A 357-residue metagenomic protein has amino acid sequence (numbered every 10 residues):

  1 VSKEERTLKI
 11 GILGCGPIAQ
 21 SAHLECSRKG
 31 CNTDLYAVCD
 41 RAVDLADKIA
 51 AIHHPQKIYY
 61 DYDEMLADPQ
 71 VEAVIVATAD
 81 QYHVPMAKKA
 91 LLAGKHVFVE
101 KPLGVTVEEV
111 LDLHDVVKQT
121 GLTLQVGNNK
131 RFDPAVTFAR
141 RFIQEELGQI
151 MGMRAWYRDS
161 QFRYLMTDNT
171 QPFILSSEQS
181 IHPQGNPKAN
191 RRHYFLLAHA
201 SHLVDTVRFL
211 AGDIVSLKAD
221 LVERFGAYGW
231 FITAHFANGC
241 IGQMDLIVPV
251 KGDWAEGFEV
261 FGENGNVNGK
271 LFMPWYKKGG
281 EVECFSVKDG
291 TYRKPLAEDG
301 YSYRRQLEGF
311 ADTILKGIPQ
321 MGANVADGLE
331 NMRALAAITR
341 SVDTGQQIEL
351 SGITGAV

Functional and structural regions predicted by a protein language model:
V1-H53: N-terminal Rossmann-like dinucleotide-binding module
V1-T7, A73-I75, D312-V357: C-terminal helix-rich "cap/oligomerization" subdomain common to oxidoreductases
H53-V116: Beta-loop-alpha module in the N-terminal Rossmann-like domain of NAD(P)-dependent dehydrogenases, especially those
V76, V99-E100, L124-V126, M244 (+1 more regions): Hydrophobic residues in well-ordered beta-strands that form the structural core
D112-K130, Q149-M153: Rossmann-fold dehydrogenase core element
N129, T170-Q184, G257-A326, I348 (+1 more regions): C-terminal glycine/acidic-rich active-site capping loop/insertion
D133-L217, G345: Predominantly a Rossmann-like dinucleotide-binding segment in NAD(P)-dependent oxidoreductases
G152, R192, A198-W275, R304-I318 (+2 more regions): Contiguous beta-strand/loop segments that form the cofactor/metal-binding neighborhood of enzyme cores
